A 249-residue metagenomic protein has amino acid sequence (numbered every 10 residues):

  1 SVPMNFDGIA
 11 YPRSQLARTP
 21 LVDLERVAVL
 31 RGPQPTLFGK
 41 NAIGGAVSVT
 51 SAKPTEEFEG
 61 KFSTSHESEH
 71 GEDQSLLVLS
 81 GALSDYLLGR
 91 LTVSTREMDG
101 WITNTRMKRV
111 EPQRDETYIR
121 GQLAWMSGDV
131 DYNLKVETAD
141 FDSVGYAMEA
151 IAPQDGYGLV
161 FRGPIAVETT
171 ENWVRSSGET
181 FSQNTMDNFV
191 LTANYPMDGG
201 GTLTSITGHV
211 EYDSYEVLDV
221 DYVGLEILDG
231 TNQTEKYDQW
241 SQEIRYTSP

Functional and structural regions predicted by a protein language model:
S1-I9: Extracytoplasmic beta-strand/coil segments of soluble accessory domains associated with Gram-negative outer-membrane
D7, D23, D99, N104 (+3 more regions): Acidic side chains
R13, V22-R31, T36-I119, S127-V130 (+3 more regions): Outer-membrane beta-barrel translocator/receptor signature
K108, R114-P249: Outer-membrane beta-barrel domain signature, strongest for Gram-negative TonB-dependent receptors and also present
